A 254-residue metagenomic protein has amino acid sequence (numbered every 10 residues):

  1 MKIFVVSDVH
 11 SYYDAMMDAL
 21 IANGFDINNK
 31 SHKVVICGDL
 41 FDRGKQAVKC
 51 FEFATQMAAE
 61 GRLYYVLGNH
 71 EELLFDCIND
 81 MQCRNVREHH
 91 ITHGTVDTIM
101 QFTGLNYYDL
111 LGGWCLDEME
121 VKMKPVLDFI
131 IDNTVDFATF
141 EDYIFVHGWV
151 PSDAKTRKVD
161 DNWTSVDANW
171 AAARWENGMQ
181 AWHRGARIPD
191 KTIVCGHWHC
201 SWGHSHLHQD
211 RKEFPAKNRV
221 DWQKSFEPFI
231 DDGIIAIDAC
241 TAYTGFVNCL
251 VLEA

Functional and structural regions predicted by a protein language model:
M1-F53: N-terminal active-site segment of His-dependent metallophosphoesterases
V6-S7, V35-G38, Y65-N69, V146 (+2 more regions): Active-site neighborhood of phospho(di)ester-bond hydrolases with catalytic His/Asp-centered motifs
H10-D14, D42-K45, E71-F75, H197-S205 (+1 more regions): Active-site environment of divalent metal-dependent phosphoester hydrolases
M17-D18, V48-K49, I78-N79, R157 (+2 more regions): Short amphipathic alpha-helical segments
N29-S31, E60-R62, E141, P189-K191: A general structural motif
K30, R43-D136: Active-site neighborhood of divalent metal-dependent phosphoester bond hydrolases
M100, Y108-I235, T241-G245: Acidic, His/Gly-enriched loop-helix segments that form or flank divalent-metal centers in metallo-dependent hydrolases
V251-A254: Short beta-strand-to-coil "C-cap" segments at the C-terminal boundary of structured domains/repeats, marking
